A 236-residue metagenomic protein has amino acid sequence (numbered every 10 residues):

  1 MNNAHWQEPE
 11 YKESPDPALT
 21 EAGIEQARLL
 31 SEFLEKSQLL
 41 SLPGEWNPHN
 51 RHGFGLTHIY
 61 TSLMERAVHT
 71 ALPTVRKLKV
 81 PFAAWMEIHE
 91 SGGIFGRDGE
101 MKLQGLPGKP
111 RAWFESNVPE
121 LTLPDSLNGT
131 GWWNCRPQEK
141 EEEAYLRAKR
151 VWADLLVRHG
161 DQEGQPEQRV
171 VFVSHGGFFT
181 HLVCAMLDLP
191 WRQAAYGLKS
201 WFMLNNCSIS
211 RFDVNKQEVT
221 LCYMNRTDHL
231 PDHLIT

Functional and structural regions predicted by a protein language model:
M1-T57, L72, R76-V80, N215-T236: An N-terminal RHG(E/S)-centered segment typical of histidine phosphatases
Q7, S91-A112, S116-N117, D161-Q168 (+1 more regions): Acidic, low-complexity terminal tails and accessory targeting/binding regions of phosphate-metabolizing enzymes
E13-A22, C135-E142, M203: Active-site metal-coordination segments of metallo-dependent hydrolases
R28-P124: Phosphate-coordination/substrate-recognition cap region in phosphate-metabolizing enzymes
Y60, G164-S174: Beta-strand elements within well-structured catalytic alpha/beta cores of enzymes that handle phosphate/sulfate esters
W113-E142: Short glycine/proline- and acidic residue-enriched helix-loop micro-motifs that form flexible lids or anion-recognition
P137-Q165: A mid-sequence, solvent-exposed acidic-amphipathic segment
H175-A185: Extended, basic/helix-rich recognition subdomains
